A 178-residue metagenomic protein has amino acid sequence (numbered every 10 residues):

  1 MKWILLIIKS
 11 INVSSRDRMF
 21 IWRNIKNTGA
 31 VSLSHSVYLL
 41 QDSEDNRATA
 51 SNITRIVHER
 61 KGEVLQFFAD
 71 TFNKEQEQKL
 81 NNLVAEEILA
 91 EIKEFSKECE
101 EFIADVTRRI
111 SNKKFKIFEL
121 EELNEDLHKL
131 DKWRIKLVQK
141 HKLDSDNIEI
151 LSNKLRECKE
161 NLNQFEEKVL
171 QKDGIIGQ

Functional and structural regions predicted by a protein language model:
M1-I4, I11-K93, K97-I103, T107-I110 (+6 more regions): Positively charged, polar, low-complexity stretches
N112-C158: An accessory alpha-helical subdomain
